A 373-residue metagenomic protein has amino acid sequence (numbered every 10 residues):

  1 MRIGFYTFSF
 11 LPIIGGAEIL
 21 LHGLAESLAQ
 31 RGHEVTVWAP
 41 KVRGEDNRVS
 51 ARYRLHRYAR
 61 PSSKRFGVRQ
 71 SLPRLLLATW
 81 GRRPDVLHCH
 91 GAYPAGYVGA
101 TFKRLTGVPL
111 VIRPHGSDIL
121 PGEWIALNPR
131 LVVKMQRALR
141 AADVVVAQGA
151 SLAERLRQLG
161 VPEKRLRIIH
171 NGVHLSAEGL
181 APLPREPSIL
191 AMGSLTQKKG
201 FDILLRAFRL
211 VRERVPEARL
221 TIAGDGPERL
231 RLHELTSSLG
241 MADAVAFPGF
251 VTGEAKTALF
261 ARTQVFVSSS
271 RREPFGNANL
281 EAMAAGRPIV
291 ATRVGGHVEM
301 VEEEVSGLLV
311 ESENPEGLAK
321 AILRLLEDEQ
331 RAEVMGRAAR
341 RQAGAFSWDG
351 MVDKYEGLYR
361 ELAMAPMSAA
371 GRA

Functional and structural regions predicted by a protein language model:
R52, R60-C89, P94-L105, P129-R137: An amphipathic, basic-hydrophobic alpha-helix
T106-V111, I119-A141, L175: Nucleotide-sugar donor phosphate/pyrophosphate-binding loop at the beta->alpha transition of glycosyltransferases
S151, G172: Carbohydrate-associated surface elements
A181-R212, T221: Conserved donor-binding/catalytic core segment of Leloir-type glycosyltransferases
H233-V251: Nucleotide-activated donor-binding/catalytic signature segment of Leloir-type glycosyltransferases, i.e., the conserved
R271: Aromatic "clamp/platform" in nucleotide-sugar-dependent glycosyltransferases that forms part of the donor/acceptor
P288-A291, V301: Short hydrophobic beta-strand element within catalytic cores of glycosyltransferases and related nucleotide-activated
E303-E304, L308-P315, R324-E329: Conserved acidic donor-binding segment of nucleotide-sugar-dependent glycosyltransferases
